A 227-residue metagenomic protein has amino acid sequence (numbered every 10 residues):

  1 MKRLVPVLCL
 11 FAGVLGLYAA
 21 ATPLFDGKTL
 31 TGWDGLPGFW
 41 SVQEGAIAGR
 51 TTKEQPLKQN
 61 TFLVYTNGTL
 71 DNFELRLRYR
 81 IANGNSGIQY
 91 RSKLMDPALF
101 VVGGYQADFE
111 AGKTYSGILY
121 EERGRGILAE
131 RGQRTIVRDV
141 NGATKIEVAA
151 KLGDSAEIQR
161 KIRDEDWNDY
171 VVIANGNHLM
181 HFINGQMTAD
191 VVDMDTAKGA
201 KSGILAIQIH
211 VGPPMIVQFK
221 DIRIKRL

Functional and structural regions predicted by a protein language model:
M1-L4: Positively charged n-region of N-terminal signal peptides that target proteins for export
P6-G16: Bacterial N-terminal signal peptides
A19-L227: Carbohydrate-interacting regions of secretory-pathway proteins
